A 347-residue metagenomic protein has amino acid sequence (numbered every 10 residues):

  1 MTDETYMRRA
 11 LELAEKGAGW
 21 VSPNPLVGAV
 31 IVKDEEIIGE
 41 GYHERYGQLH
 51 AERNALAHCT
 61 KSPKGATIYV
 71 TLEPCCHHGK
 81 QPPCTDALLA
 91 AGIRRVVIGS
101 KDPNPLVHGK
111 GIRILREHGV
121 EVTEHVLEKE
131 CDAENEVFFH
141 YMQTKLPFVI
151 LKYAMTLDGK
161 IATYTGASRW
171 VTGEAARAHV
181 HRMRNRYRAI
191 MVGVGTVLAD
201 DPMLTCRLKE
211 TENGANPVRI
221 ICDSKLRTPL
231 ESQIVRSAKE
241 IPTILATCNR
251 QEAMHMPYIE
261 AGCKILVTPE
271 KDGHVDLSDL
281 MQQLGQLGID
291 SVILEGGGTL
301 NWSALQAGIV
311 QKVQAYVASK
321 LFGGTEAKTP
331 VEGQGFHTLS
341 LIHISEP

Functional and structural regions predicted by a protein language model:
D3-R8, L13-G17, S22-N24, K80 (+2 more regions): Enzymes that bind and transform nitrogen-containing heteroaromatic metabolites
R8, E12-E15, G39, H50-R53 (+4 more regions): A broad detector of short, well-ordered amphipathic alpha-helices that serve as recognition/interaction surfaces
A10-A14, P23, D34-G41, E130-Q143 (+1 more regions): A short, flexible N-terminal coil/short beta segment enriched in small residues
W20-P23, Q48, I112, V126-A154: Proteins enriched for Cys/Gly/acidic motifs involved in redox and nucleic-acid/cofactor modification
V27-K33, Y153-A154: Short beta-strand scaffold segments in enzyme catalytic cores
I31-E130, V218, I244, N249-Q251 (+1 more regions): Zn2+-dependent cytidine deaminase-like catalytic core
K61-K64, A91, T144, N185 (+2 more regions): Structured loop/turn residues at beta-strand edges in well-structured enzyme cores
N104, H108, E124-L127, M142-L146 (+1 more regions): Short capping loops/turns at secondary-structure boundaries
